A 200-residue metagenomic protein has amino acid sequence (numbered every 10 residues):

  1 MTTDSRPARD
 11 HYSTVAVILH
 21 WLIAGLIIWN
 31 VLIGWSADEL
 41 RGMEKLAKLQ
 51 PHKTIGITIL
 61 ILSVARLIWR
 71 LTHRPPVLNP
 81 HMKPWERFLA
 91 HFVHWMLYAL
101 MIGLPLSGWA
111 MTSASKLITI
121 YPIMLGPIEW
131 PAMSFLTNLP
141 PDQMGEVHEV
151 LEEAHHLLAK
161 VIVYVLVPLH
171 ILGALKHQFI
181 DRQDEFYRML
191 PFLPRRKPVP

Functional and structural regions predicted by a protein language model:
M1-P200: Membrane-embedded alpha-helical bundles that constitute the cytochrome b-like, heme-associated redox core of multi-pass
